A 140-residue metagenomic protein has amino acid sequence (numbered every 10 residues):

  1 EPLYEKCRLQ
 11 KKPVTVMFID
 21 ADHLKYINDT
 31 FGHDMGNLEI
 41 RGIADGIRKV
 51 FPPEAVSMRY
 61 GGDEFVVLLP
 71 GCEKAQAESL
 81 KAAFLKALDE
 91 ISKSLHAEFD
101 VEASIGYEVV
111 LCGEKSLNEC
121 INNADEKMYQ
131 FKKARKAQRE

Functional and structural regions predicted by a protein language model:
E1-V16, D22-P52, M58-G62, V66-V67 (+3 more regions): Conserved long alpha-helical elements within nucleotide-processing catalytic cores of c-di-GMP signaling and class III
A21, G71, I105: Residues immediately flanking
Y26, V67, L88-D89, Y107: A near-ubiquitous, low-amplitude feature marking generic local secondary-structure context
D29, E78-L85, D89, K93-H96 (+1 more regions): Catalytic-core segments of nucleotide cyclases and related cyclic-nucleotide turnover enzymes
V50-P53, S92-S94: Preference for short coil/turn "hinge" residues that link or interrupt alpha-helices
V67-C72, V109-L111: Short beta-strand-to-loop capping motifs
F99-S104: PAS and PAS-like sensory/regulatory domains
